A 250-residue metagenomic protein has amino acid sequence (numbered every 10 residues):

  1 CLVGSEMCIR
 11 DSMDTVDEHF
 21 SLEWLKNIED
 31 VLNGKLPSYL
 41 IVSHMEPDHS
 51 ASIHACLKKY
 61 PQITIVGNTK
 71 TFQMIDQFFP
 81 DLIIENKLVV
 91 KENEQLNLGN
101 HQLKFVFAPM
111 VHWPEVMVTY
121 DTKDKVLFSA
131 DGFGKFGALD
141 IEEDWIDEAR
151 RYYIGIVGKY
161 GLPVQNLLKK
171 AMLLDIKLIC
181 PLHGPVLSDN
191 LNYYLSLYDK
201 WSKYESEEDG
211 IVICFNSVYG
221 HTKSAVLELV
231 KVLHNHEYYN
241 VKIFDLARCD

Functional and structural regions predicted by a protein language model:
C1-D11: Single conserved hydrophobic/aromatic residue that forms the stacking wall/gate of nucleotide- or nucleobase-binding
M13-T15, P37-M45, I65-N68, L127-D131 (+1 more regions): Active-site neighborhood of phospho(di)ester-bond hydrolases with catalytic His/Asp-centered motifs
E18-H19, M45-H49, G184-S188, N216-H221: Gly/Ser/Thr-rich loops at beta-strand to alpha-helix junctions that form or flank small-molecule/cofactor-binding
H19-V66: Active-site metal-binding motif and surrounding structural segment of the metallo-beta-lactamase
L40, L103, V126, I211-I213: Conserved hydrophobic helix-helix packing surfaces used for dimerization/oligomerization
G67-V116, Y160-P163: Metallo-beta-lactamase
Q102-D189: Metallo-beta-lactamase
N190-D250: N-terminal beta1-alpha1-beta2 submodule of the flavodoxin-like/Rossmannoid cofactor-binding fold
